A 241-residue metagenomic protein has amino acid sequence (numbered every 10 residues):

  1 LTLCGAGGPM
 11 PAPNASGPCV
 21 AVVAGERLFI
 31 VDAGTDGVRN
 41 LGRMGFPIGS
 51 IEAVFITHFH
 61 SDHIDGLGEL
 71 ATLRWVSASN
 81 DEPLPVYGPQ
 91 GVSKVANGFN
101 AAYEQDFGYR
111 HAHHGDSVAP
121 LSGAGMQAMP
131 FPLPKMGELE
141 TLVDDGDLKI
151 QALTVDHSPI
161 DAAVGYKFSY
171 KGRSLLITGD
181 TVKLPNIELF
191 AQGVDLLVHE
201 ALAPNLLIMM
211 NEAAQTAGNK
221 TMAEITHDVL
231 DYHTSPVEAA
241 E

Functional and structural regions predicted by a protein language model:
L1-L176, V182: Binuclear metal-dependent hydrolase catalytic cores
G165, K171-L176, V182-E241: Cap/insert and terminal regions of metallo-dependent hydrolase folds
